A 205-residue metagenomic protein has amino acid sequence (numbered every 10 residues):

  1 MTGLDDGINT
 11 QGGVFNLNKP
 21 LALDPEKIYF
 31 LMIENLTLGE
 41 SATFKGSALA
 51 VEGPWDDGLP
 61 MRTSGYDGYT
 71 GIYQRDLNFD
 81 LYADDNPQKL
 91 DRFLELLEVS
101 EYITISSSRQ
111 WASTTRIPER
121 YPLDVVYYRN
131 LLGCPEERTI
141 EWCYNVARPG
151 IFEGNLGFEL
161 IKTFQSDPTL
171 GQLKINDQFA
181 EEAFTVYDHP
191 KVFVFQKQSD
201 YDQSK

Functional and structural regions predicted by a protein language model:
M1-K205: C-terminal luminal/periplasmic domains and tails of membrane-associated envelope-modifying transferases
